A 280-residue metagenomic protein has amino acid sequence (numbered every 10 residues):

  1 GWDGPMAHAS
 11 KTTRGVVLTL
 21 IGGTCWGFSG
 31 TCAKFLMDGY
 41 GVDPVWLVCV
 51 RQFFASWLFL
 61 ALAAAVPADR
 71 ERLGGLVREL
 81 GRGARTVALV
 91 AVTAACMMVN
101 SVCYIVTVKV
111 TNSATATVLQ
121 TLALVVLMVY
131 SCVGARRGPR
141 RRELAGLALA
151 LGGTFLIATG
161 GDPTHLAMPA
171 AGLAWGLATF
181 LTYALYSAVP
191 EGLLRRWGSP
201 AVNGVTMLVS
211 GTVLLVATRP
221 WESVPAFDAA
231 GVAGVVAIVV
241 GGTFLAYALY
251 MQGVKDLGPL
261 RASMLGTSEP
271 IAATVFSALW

Functional and structural regions predicted by a protein language model:
W2-V50, A55, V92-A95, C103 (+3 more regions): Glycine-/small-residue-enriched transmembrane alpha-helix faces in small-molecule transporters and effluxers
V16-T19, T86-V90, P139-L151, G172-L173 (+2 more regions): Cytoplasmic-side transmembrane-helix entry/capping segments in multi-pass membrane proteins
G23, M97, A116-L122, V189-G211 (+1 more regions): Helix-helix packing/entry segments at the starts of transmembrane helices
C25, G30, P67-A114, Q120 (+2 more regions): Specific transmembrane alpha-helical segments of multi-pass solute transporters/efflux pumps, especially DMT/EamA
T31-D43, L76, K109, A158-P169 (+1 more regions): Membrane-interface helix termini and inter-helical loops of multi-pass transporters
Y40-V99, V126-S131, L181-V189, N203-E222 (+1 more regions): Transmembrane alpha-helices of multi-pass small-molecule transport proteins
W46-W57, M97, Y104-G138, T179 (+1 more regions): Specific alpha-helical transmembrane segments that line the substrate/conduction pathway and gating interfaces
F59, V129-C132, P139-G161, L208 (+3 more regions): Hydrophobic transmembrane alpha-helices of multi-pass small-molecule transport proteins
